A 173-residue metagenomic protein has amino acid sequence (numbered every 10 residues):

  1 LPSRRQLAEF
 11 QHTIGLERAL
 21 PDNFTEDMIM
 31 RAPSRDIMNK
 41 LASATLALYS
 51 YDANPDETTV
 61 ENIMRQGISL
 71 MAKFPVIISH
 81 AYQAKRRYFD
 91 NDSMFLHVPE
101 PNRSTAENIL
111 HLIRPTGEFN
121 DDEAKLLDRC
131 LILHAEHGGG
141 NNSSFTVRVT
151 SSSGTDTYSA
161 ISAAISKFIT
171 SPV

Functional and structural regions predicted by a protein language model:
L1-P172: Hydrophobic alpha-helical bundle cores within soluble ligand-binding/oligomerization subdomains
